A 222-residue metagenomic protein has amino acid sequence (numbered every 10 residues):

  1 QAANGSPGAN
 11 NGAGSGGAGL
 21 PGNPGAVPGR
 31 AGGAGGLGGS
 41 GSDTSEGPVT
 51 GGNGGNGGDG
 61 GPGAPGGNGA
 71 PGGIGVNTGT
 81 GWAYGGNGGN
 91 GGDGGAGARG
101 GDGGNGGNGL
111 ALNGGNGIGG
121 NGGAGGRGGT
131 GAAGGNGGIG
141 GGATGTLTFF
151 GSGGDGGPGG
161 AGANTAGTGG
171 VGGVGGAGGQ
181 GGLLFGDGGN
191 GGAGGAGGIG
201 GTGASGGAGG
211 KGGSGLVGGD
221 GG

Functional and structural regions predicted by a protein language model:
Q1-G222: Long, compositionally biased tandem-repeat segments
